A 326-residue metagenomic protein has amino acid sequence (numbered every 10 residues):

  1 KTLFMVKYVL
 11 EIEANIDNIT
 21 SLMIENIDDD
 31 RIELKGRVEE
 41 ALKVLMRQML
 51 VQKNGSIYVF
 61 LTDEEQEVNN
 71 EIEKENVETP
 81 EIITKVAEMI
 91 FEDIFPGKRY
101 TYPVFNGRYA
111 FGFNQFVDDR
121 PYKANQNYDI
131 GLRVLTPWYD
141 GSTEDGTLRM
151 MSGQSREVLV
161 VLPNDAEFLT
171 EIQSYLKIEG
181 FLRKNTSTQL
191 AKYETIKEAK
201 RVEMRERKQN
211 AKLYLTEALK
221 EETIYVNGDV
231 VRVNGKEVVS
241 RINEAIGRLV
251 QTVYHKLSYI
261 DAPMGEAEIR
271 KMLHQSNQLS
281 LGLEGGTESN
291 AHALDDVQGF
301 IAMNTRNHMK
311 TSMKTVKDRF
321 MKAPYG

Functional and structural regions predicted by a protein language model:
K1-G326: Extended alpha-helical interface modules used as scaffolds for assembling large macromolecular complexes
